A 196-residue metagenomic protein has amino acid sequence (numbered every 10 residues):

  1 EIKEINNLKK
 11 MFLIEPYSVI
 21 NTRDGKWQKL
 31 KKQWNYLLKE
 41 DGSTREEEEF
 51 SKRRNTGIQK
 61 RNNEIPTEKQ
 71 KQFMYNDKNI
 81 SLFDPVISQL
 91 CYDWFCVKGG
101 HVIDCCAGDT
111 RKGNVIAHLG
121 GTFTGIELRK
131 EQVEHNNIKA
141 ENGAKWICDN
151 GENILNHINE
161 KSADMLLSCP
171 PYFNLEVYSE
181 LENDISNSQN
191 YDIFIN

Functional and structural regions predicted by a protein language model:
E1-N196: Class I S-adenosyl-L-methionine-dependent methyltransferase catalytic core
